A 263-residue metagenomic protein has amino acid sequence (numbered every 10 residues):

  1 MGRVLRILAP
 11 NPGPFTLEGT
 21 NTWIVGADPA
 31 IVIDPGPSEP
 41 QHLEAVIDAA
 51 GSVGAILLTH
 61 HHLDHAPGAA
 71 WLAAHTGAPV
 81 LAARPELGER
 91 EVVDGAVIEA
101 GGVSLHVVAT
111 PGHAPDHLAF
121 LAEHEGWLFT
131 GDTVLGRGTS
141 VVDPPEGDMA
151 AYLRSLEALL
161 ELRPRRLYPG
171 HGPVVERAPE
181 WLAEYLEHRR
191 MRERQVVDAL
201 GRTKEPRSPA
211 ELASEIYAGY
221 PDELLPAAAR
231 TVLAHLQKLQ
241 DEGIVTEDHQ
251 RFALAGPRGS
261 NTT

Functional and structural regions predicted by a protein language model:
M1-A49, A119-G131, G136: Conserved beta-strand hairpin/beta-sheet module of binuclear metal-dependent hydrolase folds, prominently
R3, V46, H171, V196 (+1 more regions): Residue-level signal for inorganic ion chemistry
N11-E18, P37-H106, G126: Active-site HxH/HxHxD metal-binding segment of metal-dependent hydrolases
P14-L17, P111-A114, N261-T263: A short catalytic or substrate-binding loop motif that flags glycine-/basic-rich loops and adjacent residues that bind
A30-V32, P37-E39, S104-P111, P115-A199: Metallo-beta-lactamase
T59-H65, H113, H171, H235: Histidine-centered divalent metal-coordination motifs
A199-T263: C-terminal regulatory/interaction regions
